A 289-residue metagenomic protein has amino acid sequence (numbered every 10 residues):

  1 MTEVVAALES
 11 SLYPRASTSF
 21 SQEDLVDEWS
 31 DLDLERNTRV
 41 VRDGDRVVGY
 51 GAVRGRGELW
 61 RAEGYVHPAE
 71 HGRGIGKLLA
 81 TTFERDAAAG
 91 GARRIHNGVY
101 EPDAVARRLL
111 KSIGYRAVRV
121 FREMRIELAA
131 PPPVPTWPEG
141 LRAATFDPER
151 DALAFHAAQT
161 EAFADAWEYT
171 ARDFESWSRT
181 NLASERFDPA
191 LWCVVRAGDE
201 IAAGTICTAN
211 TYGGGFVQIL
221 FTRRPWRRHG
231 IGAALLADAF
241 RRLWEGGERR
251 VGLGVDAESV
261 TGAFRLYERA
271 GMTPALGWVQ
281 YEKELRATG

Functional and structural regions predicted by a protein language model:
M1-V26, T136-A171: Short amphipathic alpha-helix that is part of the acyltransferase structural core
L12-N37, G51-E58, A166-T222: A conserved beta-strand-loop-helix scaffold within acyl/acetyltransferase catalytic domains
R15, S21-L25, D33-R46, A88 (+5 more regions): Catalytic cores of nucleotide-enabled group-transfer and carboxylate-activating enzymes in metabolic and assembly-line
V40, R54, E63-R73, L220-R227 (+1 more regions): A short, internal acetyl-CoA/4′-phosphopantetheine-binding micro-motif in the GNAT/acyltransferase core
V47, R54-R61, V66-L141, V279-K283: Acyl-donor-binding surface of acyltransferase catalytic domains
G72-R85, T222, R228-E245, F264-R269: Conserved acetyl-CoA-binding loop-helix of GNAT-fold acetyltransferases
K111-P133, A237-D238, G246-G289: Active-site/acyl-donor-binding loops of N-acyltransferases
